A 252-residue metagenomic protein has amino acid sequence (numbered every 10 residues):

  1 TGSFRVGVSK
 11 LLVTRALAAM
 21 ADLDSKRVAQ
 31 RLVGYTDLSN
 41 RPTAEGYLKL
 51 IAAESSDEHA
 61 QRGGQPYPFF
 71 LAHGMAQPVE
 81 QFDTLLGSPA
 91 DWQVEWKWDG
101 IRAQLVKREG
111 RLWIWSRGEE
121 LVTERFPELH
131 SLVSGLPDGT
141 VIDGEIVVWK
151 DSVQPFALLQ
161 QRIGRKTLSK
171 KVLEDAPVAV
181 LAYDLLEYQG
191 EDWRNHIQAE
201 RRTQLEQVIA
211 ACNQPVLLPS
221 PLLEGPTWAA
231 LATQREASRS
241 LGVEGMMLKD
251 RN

Functional and structural regions predicted by a protein language model:
T1-E224: N-terminal nucleic-acid-engaging modules of covalent nucleotidyltransferase systems
E54, I209-R251: Metal-assisted phosphate- and nucleotidyl-transfer catalytic regions
